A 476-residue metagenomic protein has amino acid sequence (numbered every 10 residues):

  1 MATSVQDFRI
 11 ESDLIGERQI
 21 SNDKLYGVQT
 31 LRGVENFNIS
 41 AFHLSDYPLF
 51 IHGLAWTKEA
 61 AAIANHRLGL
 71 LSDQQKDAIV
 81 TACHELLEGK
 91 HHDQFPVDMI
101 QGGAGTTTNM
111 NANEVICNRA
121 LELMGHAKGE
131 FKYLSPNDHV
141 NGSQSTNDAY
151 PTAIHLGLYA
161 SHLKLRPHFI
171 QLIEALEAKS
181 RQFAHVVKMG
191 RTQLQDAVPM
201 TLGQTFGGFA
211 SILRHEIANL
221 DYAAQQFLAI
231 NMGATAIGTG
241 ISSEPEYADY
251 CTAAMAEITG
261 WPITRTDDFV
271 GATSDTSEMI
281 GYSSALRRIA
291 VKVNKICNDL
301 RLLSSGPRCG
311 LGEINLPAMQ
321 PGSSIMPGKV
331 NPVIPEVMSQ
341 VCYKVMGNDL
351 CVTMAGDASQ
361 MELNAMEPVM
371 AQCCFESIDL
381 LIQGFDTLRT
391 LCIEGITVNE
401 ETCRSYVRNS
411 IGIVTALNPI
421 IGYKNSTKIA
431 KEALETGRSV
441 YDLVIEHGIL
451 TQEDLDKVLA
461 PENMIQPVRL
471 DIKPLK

Functional and structural regions predicted by a protein language model:
A2-K476: Conserved, well-structured ligand/cofactor-binding cores
